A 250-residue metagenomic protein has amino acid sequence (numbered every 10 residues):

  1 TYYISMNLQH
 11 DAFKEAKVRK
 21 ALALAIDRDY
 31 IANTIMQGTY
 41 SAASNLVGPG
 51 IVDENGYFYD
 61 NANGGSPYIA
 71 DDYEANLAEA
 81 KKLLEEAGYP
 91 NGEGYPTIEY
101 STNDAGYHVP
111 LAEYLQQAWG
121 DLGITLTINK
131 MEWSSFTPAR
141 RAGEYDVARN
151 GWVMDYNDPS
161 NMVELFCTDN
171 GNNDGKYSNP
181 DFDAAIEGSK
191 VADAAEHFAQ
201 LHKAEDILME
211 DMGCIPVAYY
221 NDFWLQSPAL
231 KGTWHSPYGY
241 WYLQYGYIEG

Functional and structural regions predicted by a protein language model:
T1-K17, Y40-A42, D158, Y177-A184 (+1 more regions): Short, solvent-exposed loop/turn segments at the edges of secondary structure
Y2-S5, L24-A25, A32-N33, N45-L46 (+4 more regions): Structural recognition of the beta-strand scaffold that forms the well-ordered cores of secreted hydrolase catalytic
Q9, F13-E54, D72, L111 (+1 more regions): Periplasmic-binding protein-like
K17-K20, A32-I35, P67-E74, T125-F136 (+2 more regions): Extracytoplasmic/peripheral linker and loop segments enriched in polar/acidic and small residues with frequent Thr/Pro
A42-E86, A105-H108: Structural transition elements
Y73-L77, K81-M154, D222: Ligand/substrate-recognition segments at binding pockets and active sites
W224-G250: Long beta-strand-rich cores associated with HINT superfamily self-processing modules
